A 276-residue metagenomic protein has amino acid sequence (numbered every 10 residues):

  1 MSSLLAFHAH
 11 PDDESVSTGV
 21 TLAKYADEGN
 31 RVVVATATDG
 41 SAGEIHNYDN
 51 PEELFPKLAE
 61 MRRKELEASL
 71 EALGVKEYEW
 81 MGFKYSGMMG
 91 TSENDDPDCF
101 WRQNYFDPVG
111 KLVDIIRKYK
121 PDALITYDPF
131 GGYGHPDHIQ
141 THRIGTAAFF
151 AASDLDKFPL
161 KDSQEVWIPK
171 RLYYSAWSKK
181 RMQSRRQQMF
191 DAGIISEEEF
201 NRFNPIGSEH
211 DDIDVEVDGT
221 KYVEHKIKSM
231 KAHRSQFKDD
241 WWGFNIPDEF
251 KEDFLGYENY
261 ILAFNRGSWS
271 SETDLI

Functional and structural regions predicted by a protein language model:
M1-L5, E93-D98, R102-I276: Metal-dependent de-N-acetylase/amidase catalytic core
M1-Y119, A147, D154, I261-F264 (+1 more regions): Active-site rim/loop-helix segments in enzyme catalytic domains that contact anionic ligands
